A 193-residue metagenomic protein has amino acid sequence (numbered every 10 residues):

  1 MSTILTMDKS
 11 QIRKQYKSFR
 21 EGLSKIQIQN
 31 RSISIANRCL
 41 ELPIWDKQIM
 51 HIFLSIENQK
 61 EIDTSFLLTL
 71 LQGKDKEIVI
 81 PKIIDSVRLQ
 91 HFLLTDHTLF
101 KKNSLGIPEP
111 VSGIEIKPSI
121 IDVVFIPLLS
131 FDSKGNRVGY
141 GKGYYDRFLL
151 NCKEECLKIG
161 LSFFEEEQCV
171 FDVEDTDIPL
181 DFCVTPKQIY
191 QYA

Functional and structural regions predicted by a protein language model:
T3-K101, I107-I116: N-terminal active-site beta-alpha-beta segment that forms phosphate/nucleotide-binding and substrate-recognition loops
I4-M7, Q11, S18-G22, S119-V124 (+2 more regions): Surface-exposed, charge/polar-rich loops and edge strands
Y16, I52, I78, F125 (+2 more regions): A residue-level signal for conserved active-site and pocket-lining positions in enzyme catalytic cores
K47, I80-D85, P108-G113, G139 (+2 more regions): Short C-terminal domain-edge/linker segments immediately following a structured domain
L54, L128, K187: Glycine-rich, N-terminal phosphate-binding loop of Rossmann-like dinucleotide-binding domains
D63-L68, R137-D146: Short Gly/Thr/Asp-enriched flexible loops that form oxyanion-binding sites at enzyme active sites
D85, H91, D96, I107-E109 (+4 more regions): Generic structural "secondary-structure junction" signal
T98-I126, F131-K134, G143: Soluble catalytic domains of membrane acyltransferases
